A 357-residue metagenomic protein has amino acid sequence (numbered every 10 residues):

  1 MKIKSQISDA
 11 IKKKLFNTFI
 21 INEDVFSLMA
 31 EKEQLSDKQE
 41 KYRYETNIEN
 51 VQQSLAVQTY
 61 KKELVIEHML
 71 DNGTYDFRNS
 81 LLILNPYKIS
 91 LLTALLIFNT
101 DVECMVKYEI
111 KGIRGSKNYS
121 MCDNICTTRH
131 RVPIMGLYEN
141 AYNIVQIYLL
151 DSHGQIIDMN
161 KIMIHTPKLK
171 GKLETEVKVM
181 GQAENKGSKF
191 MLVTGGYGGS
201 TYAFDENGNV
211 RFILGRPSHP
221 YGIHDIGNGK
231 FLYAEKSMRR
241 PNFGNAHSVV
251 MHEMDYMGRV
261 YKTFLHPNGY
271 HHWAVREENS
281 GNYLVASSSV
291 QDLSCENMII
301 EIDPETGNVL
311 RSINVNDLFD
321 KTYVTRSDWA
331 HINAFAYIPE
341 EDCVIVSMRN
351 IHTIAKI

Functional and structural regions predicted by a protein language model:
M1-K12, K111, G115, I164 (+2 more regions): Generic low-polarity alpha-helical segments
K2-R43: Activation corresponds to long, low-complexity, non-globular regions
K32, K38-K62, E67-I110, T127-R131 (+3 more regions): Histidine-/acidic-rich catalytic cores in large beta-rich domains
G115-T127: Solvent-exposed serine/threonine-rich low-complexity stretches and specific carbohydrate-binding patches
